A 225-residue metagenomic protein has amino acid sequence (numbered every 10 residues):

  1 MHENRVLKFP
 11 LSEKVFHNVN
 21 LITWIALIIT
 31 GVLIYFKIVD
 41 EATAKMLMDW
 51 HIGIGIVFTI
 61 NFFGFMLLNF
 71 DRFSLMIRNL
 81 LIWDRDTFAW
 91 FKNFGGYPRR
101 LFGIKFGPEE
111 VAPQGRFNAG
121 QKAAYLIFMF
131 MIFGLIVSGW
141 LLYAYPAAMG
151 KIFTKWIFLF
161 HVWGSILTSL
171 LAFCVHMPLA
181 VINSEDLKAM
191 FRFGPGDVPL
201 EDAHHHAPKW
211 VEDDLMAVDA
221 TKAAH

Functional and structural regions predicted by a protein language model:
M1-H225: Membrane-embedded alpha-helical bundles that constitute the cytochrome b-like, heme-associated redox core of multi-pass
